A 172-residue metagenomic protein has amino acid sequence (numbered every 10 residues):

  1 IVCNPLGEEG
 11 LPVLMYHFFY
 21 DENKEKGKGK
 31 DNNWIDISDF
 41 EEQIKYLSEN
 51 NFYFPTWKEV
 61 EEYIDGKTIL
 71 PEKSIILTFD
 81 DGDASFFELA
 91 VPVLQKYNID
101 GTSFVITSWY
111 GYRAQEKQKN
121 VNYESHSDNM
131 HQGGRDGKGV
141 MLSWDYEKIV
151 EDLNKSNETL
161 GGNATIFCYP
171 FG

Functional and structural regions predicted by a protein language model:
I1-E9: N-terminal secretory targeting signals
L6-G7, K45, T68, K96: Generic structural signal for beta-strand residues in well-ordered domains
E9-W34, Y53, P71-I75, D83-S85 (+1 more regions): Metal-dependent polysaccharide deacetylase catalytic core of the NodB/CE4 family, i.e., the active-site-bearing domain
I35-I69, N154: C-terminal domain-boundary segment and adjacent tail
